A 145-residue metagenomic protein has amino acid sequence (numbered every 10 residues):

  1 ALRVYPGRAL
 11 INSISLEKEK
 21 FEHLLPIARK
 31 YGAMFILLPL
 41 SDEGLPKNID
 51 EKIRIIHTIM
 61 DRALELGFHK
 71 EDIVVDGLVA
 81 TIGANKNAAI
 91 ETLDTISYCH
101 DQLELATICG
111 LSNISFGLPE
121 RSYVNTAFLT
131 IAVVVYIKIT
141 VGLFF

Functional and structural regions predicted by a protein language model:
V4-G7, F145: Terminal amphipathic helices with adjacent charged low-complexity linkers/tails
A9-K18: Catalytic beta/alpha-barrel core
L10, A28-R29: Extended, non-catalytic scaffold segments that flank or surround catalytic motifs
E17-E22, I27: Conserved structured catalytic cores and adjacent interaction surfaces of nucleotide-binding/hydrolyzing enzymes
K30-F145: Catalytic alpha/beta core domains of metabolic enzymes, predominantly
